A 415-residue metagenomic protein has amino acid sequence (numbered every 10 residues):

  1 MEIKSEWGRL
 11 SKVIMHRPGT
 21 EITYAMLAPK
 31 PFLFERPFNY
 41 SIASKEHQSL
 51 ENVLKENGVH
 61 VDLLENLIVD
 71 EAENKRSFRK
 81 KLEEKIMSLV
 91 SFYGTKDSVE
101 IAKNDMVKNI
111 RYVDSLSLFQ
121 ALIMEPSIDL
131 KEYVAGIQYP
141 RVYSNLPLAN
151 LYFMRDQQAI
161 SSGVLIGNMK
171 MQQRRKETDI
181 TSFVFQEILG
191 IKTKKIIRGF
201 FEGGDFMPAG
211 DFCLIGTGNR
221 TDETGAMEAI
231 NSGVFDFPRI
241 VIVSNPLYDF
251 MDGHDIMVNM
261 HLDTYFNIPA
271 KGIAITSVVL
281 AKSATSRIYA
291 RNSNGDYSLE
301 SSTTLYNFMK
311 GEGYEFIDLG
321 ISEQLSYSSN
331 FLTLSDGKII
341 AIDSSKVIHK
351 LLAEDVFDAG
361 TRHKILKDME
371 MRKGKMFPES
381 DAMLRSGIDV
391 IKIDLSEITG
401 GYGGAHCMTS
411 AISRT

Functional and structural regions predicted by a protein language model:
M1-T415: The feature marks the mature, well-folded catalytic cores of soluble enzymes
